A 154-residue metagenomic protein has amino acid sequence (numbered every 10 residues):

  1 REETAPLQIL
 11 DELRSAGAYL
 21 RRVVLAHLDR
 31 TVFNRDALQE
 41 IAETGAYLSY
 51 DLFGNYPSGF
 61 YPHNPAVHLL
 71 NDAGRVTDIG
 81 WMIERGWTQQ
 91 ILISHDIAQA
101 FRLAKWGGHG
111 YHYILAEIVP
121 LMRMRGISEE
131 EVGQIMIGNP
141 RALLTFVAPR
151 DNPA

Functional and structural regions predicted by a protein language model:
R1-E2, A26-T31, D51-N55, I97-A100: Active-site beta-loop-alpha junctions enriched in small/polar residues
R1-V32: Divalent metal-binding pocket/active-site signature
I9-E12, A37, R75-M82, I114 (+1 more regions): A general structural detector for well-ordered alpha-helical segments in enzyme core domains, enriched
D11-A18, L38-G45, M82-T88: Acidic (Asp/Glu)-rich catalytic clusters
L20-V24, G45-S49, Q90-L92: Structural preference for beta-strand elements that scaffold enzyme active sites
V23-R35, N55-I79: Active-site glycine- and acidic-residue-rich loops that bind and position anionic ligands or nucleotide-like cofactors
Y50-L52, G86-G108: Short acidic/histidine-rich active-site segments
Y113-A154: Mid-to-C-terminal alpha-helical segments outside catalytic/metal-binding sites
